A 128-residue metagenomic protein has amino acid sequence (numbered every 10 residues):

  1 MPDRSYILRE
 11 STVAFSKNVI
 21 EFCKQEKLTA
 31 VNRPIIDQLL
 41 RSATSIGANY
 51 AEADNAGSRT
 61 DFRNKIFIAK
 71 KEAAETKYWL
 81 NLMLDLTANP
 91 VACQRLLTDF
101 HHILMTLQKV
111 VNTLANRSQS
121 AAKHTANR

Functional and structural regions predicted by a protein language model:
M1-R128: Short, C-terminally biased terminal segments at protein or domain edges
